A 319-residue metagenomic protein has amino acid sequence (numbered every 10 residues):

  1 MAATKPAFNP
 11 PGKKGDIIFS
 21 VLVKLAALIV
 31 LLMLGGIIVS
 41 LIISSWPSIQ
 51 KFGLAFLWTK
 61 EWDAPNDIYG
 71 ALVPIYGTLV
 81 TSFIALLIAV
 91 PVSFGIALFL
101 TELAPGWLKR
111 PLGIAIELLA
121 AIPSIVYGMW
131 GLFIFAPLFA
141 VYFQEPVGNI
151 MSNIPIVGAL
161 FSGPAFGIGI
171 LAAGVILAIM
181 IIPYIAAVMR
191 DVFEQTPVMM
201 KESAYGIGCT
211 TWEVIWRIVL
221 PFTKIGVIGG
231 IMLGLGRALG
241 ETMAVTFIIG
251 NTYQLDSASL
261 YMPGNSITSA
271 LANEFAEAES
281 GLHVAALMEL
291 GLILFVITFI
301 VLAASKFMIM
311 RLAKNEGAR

Functional and structural regions predicted by a protein language model:
M1-A27, K306-R319: Transmembrane alpha-helical segments of polytopic membrane transport and secretion proteins
T4-I17, V21-L22, I42-A85, P105-G106 (+2 more regions): Periplasmic/extracellular loop-to-transmembrane helix junction in inner-membrane transport proteins
K51-Y69, Y127-A178, Y261: Membrane-interfacial helix termini and adjacent extracytoplasmic/periplasmic loops of multi-pass transporters
A85-I116, K306-K314: Transmembrane-helix boundary motif in ABC transporter permease subunits
F94-F99, P155, S162-G206, T210-E213 (+2 more regions): Membrane-cytosol interface at the C-terminal ends of specific transmembrane alpha-helices in multi-pass membrane
A115-L118, I122, V126, I185-T196 (+2 more regions): Transmembrane alpha-helices
R190-E194, V198, N273-R319: C-terminal transmembrane helix and the adjacent membrane-cytosol boundary/short C-terminal tail of inner/organellar
L235-S280: Glycine-rich helix-loop "coupling/hinge" segments at transmembrane-helix boundaries in multipass transporters
